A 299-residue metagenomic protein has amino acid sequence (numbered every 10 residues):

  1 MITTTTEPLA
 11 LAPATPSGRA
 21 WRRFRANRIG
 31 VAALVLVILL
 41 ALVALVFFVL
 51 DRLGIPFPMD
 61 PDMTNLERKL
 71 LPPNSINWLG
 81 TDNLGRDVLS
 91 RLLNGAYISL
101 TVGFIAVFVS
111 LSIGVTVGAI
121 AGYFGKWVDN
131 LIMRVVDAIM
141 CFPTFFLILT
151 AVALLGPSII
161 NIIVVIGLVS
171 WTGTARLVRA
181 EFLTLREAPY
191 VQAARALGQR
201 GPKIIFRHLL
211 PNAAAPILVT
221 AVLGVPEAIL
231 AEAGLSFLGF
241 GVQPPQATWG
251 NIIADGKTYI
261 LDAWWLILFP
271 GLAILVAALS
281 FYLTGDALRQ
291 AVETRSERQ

Functional and structural regions predicted by a protein language model:
M1-E7, S296-Q299: Cytosolic-side transmembrane-helix boundaries in multi-pass membrane proteins
M1-T3, A10-A14, L168: Membrane-interacting alpha-helical segments
P8-P58, V135, A213: N-terminal signal-anchor/first transmembrane alpha helix
A12, L34, G80, Y123 (+1 more regions): Small/polar loops that bind or transfer phosphate-bearing groups
A20, S75-N77, A151: Residues marking the start of alpha-helices
R23, K69, N77-W78, D87 (+1 more regions): Conserved beta-strand positions that form and line the central face of beta-propeller blades
I29, N83-Q299: Alpha-helical transmembrane segments of integral membrane proteins, especially multi-pass inner/plasma-membrane
V35, A41-T81, F240-Q246: Hydrophobic alpha-helical transmembrane segments of membrane transport/permease proteins and related membrane-embedded
